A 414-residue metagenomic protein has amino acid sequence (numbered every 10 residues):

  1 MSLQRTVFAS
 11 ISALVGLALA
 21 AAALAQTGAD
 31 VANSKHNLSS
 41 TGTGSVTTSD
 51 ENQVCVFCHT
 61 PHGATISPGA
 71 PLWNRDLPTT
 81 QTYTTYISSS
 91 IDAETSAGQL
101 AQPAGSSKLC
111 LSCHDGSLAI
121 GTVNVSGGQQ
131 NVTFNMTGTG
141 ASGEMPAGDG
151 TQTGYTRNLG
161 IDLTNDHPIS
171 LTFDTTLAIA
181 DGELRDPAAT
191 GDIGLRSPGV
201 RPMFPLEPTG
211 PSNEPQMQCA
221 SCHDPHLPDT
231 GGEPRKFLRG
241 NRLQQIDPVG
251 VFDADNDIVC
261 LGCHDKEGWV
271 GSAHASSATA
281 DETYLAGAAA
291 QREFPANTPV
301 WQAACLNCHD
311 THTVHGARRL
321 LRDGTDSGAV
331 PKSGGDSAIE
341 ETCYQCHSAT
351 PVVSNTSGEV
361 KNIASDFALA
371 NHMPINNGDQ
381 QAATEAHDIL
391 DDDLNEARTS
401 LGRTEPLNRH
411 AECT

Functional and structural regions predicted by a protein language model:
M1-L14: Bacterial N-terminal signal peptides that target proteins for export
Q26-T414: A motif-centric signal for short, conserved binding hotspots located in accessible loops or intrinsically disordered
